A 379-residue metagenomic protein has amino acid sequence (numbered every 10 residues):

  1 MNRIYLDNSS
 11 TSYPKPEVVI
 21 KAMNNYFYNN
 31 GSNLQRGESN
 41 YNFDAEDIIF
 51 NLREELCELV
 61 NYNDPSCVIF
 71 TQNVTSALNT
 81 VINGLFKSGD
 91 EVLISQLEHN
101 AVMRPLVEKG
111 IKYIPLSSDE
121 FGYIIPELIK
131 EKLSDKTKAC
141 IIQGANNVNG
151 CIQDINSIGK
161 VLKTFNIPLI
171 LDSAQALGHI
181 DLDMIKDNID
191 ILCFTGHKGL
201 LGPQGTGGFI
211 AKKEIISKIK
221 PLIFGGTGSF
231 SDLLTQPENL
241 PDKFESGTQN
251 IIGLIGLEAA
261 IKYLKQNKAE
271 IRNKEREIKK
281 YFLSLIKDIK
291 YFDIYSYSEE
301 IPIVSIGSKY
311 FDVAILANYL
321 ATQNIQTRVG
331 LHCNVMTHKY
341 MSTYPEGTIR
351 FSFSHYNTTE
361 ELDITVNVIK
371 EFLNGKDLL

Functional and structural regions predicted by a protein language model:
M1-L379: Pyridoxal 5′-phosphate
